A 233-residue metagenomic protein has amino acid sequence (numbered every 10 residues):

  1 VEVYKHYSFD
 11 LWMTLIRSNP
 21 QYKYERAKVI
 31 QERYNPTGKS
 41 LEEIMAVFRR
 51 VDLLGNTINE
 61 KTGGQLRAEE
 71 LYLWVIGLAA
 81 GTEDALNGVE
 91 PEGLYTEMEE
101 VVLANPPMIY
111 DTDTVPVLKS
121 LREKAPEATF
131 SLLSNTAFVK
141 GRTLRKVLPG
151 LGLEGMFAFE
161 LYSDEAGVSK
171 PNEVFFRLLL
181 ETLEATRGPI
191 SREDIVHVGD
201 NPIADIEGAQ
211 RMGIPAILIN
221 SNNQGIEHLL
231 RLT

Functional and structural regions predicted by a protein language model:
V1-F9, R17-S18, K39-E42, V115 (+2 more regions): Asp-based, Mg2+/Mn2+-dependent phosphohydrolase catalytic module
E2-P116, K124-P126, G141: N-terminal helical cap/lid subdomain that shapes the substrate entry/recognition surface in HAD-like hydrolases
